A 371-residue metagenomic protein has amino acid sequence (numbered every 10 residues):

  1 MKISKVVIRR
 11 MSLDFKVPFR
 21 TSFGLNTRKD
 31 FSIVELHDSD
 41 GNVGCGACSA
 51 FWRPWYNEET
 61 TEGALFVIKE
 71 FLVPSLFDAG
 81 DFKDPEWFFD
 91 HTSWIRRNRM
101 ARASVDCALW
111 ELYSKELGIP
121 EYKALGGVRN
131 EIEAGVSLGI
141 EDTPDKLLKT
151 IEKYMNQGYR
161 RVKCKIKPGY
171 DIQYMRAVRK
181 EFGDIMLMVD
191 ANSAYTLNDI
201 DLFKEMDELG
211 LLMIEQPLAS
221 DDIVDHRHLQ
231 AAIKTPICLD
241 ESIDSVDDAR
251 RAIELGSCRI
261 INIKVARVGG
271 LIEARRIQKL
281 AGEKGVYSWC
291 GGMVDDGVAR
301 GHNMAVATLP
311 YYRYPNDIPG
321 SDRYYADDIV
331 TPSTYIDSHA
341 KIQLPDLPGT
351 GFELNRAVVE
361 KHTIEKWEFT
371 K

Functional and structural regions predicted by a protein language model:
M1-G44, S49-W55, R323-D327: Structured beta-strand/loop patches that form or line metal/cofactor-binding pockets in enzymes
M1-K5, S114-K115, I119-E131, I342: N-terminal amphipathic alpha-helix/helix-capping segment at the start of soluble metabolic enzymes
I3, V34, G41, L72 (+10 more regions): Conserved, mostly hydrophobic/aromatic
K5, H37-E116: Metal- or metallocofactor-binding catalytic centers and their adjacent structured scaffolds across diverse enzyme
C48, V136-L138, C164-I166, V189-S193 (+6 more regions): A cross-domain feature marking catalytic cores of carbohydrate-active enzymes and several ubiquitous metabolic/repair
K123-I233: Metal-dependent enolase-superfamily TIM-barrel catalytic cores that perform enediolate-based chemistry
D221-C238, I243-K341: Shared catalytic-loop signature of beta/alpha-barrel
R323-K371: C-terminal extensions of enzymes
